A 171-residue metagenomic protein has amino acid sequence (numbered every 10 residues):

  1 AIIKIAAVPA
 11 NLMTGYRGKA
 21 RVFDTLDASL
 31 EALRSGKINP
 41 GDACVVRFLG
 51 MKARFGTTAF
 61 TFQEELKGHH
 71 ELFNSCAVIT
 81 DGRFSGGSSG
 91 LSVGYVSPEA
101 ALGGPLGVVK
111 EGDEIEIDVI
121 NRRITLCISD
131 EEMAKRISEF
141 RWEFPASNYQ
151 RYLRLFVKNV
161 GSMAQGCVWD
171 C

Functional and structural regions predicted by a protein language model:
A1-C171: Feature captures the catalytic cores and cofactor-binding loops of soluble hydro-lyases/lyases that act on carboxylate
